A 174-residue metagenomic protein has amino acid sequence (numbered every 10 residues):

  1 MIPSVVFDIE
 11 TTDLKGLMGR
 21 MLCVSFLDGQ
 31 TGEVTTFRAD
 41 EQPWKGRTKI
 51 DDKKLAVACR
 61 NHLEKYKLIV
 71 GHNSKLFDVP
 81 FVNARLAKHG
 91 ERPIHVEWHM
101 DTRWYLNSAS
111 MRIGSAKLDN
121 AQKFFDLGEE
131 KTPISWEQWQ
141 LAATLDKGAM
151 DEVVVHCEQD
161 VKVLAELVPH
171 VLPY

Functional and structural regions predicted by a protein language model:
M1-F26, Q30: Entry/capping segment at the start of metal-dependent catalytic domains with acidic active-site entry clusters
D8-E10, D78, D101, D160: Acidic active-site catalytic centers that drive phospho-/nucleotidyl reactions and related ester hydrolyses
T11, E41-R47, A149-D151: Surface-exposed cleft-lining segments at the edges of enzyme active sites
K15-L17, K75, M111, V153-D160: Aromatic-acidic/polar surface patches that form glycan- and anion
G16-M18, F81, A109, V168: Short, function-defining helix-loop hinge/capping sites that tune catalysis or transport
R20, R85, I113, V171-L172: Hydrophobic alpha-helical membrane context
V34-N120: Conserved DEDDh/DEDDy metal-dependent 3′-5′ exonuclease domain
V70, N120-Y174: Acidic, Mg2+-coordinating catalytic module of metal-dependent nucleases/exonucleases that use a two-metal-ion mechanism
